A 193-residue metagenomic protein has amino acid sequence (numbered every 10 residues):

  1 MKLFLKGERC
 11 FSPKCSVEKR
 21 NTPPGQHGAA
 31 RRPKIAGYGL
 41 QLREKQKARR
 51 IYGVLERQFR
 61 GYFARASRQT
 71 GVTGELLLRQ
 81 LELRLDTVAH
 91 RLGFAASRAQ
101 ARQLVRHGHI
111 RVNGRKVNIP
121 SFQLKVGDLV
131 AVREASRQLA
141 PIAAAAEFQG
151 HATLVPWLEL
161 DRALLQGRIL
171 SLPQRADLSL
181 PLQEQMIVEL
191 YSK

Functional and structural regions predicted by a protein language model:
M1-L92, N118-K193: Ferredoxin-like alpha/beta domains used as RNA- or RNAP-binding modules
R91, A95-Q100: Internal active-site segments that recognize and position negatively charged phosphoryl groups and nucleotide moieties
R98, L104-V105, L124: Short, well-ordered loop/turn sites that connect or cap secondary structure elements
G108-V112, K116-N118: Glycine- and Gly-Pro-enriched alpha-helical subdomains that act as flexible, kink-prone "lid/hinge" or packing modules
